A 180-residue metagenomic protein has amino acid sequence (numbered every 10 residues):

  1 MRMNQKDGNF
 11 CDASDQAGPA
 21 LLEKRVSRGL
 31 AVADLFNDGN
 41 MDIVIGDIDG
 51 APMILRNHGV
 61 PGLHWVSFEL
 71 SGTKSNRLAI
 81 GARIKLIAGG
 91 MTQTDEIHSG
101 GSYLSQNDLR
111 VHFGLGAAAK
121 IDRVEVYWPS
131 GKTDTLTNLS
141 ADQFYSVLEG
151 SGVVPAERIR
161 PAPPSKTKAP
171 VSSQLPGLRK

Functional and structural regions predicted by a protein language model:
R2-K180: Gly/Ser/Thr/Pro-enriched helix-cap/hinge segments flanking short amphipathic alpha-helices
